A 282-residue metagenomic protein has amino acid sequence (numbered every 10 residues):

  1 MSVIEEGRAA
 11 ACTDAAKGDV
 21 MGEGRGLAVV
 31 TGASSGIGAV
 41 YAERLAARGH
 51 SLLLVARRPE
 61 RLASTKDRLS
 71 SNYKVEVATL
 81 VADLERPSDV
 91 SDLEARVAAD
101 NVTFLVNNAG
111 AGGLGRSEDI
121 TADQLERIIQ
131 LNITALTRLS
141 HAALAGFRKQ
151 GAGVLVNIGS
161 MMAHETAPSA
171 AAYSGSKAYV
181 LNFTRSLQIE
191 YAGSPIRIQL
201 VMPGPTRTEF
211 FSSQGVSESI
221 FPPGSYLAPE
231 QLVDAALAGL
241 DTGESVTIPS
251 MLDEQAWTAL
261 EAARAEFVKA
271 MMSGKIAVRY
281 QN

Functional and structural regions predicted by a protein language model:
S34-S35: Conserved glycine-rich cofactor-binding loop
R48-S64: Conserved glycine-rich Rossmann-like NAD(P)H-binding loop of the short-chain dehydrogenase/reductase
N72, E165, S186-R197: Active-site-adjacent segment of SDR/Rossmann-fold oxidoreductases
R116-I129: Substrate-binding pocket helix/loop in short-chain dehydrogenase/reductase
S140, S176: Active-site helix of classical SDR
S160: Residue(s) in the substrate-gating loop at a strand-loop-helix junction that position the organic substrate next
L200, V216-W257: C-terminal helical subdomain
